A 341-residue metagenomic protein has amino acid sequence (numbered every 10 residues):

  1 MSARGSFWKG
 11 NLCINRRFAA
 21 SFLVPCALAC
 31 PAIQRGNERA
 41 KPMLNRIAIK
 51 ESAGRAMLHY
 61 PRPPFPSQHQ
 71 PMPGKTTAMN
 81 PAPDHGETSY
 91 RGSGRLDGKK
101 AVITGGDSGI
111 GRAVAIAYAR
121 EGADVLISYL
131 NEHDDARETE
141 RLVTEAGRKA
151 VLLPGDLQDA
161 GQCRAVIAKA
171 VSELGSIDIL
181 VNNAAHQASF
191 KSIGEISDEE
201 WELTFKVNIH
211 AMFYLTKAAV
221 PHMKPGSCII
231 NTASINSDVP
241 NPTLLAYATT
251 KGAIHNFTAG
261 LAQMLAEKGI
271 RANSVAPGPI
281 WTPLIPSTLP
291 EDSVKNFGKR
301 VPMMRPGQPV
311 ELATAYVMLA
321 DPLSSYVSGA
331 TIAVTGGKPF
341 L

Functional and structural regions predicted by a protein language model:
R46-A48, P64, M79, E87-T88 (+4 more regions): Short C-terminal tail/terminal secondary-structure segment of NAD(P)H-dependent dehydrogenase/reductase domains
P63-P64, D159, R164, S172 (+4 more regions): Conserved mid-core segment of classical short-chain dehydrogenase/reductases
H133, P154-I167, D198, V310-E311: The beta1-alpha1 cofactor-binding region of Rossmann-like NAD(H)/NADP(H)-dependent oxidoreductases
L174, H222, R305-V334, P339-F340: C-terminal substrate-recognition "lid" of short-chain dehydrogenase/reductases
G194-F213, I230, I254, M303: Catalytic Tyr-X3-Lys loop
T216, T250, T258: Active-site helix of classical SDR
S234: Residue(s) in the substrate-gating loop at a strand-loop-helix junction that position the organic substrate next
A266, R271, V327-G329: Short, small/polar-rich loop/turn modules that mediate ligand/substrate recognition or access, typified
